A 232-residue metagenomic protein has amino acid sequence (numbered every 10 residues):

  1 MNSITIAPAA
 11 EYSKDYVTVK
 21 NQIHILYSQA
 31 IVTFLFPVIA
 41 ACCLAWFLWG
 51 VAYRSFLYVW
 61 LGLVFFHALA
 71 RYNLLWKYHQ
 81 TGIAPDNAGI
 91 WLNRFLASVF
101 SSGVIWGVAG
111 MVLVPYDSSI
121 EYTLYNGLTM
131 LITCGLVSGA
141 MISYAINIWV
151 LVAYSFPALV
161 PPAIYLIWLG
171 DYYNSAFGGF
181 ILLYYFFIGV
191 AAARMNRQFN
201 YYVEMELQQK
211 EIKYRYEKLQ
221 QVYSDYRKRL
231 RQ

Functional and structural regions predicted by a protein language model:
M1-K14: Short, charged cytosolic
S13, L26-G82, A163, L182 (+1 more regions): Hydrophobic alpha-helical transmembrane segments of multi-pass membrane proteins
Y16-Y27, P85: Cytosolic juxtamembrane amphipathic/interface segments immediately preceding and feeding into a transmembrane helix
I83-V99: Juxtamembrane helix-capping/reentrant segments at transmembrane boundaries
L96-V190: Hydrophobic transmembrane alpha-helices
G189-V203: Short helix-terminus and kink motifs of transmembrane alpha helices, predominantly at the cytoplasmic interface
R197, E204-Q232: Amphipathic alpha-helical coiled-coil "transmission" helices that mediate dimerization and conformational coupling
